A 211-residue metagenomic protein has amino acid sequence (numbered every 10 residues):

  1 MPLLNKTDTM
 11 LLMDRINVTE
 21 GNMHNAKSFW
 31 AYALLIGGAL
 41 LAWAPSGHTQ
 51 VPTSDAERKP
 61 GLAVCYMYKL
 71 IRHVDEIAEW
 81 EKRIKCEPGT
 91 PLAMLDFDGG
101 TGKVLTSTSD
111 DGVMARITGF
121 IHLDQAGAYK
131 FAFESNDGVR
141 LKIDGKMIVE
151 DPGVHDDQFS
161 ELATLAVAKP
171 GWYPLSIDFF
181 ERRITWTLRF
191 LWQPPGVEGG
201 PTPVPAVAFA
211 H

Functional and structural regions predicted by a protein language model:
N5-N22: Short, Lys/Arg-enriched N-terminal segments with co-localized hydrophobic residues within the first ~10-30 amino acids
G21, G37-G38, G47: Residue-identity detector for glycine
N22-L34: Bacterial N-terminal signal peptides that target proteins for export
Y32-A42: Bacterial N-terminal signal peptides
G47-K130, E134-H211: Extracellular/secretory pathway-exposed regions associated with glycan biology
